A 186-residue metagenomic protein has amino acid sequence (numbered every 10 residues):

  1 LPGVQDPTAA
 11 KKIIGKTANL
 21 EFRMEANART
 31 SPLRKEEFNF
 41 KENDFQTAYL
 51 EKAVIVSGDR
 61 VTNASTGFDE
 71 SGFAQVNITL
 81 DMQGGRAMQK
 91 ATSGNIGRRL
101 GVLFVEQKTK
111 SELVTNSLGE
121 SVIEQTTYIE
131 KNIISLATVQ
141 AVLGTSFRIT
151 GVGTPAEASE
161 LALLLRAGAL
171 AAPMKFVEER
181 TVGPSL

Functional and structural regions predicted by a protein language model:
L1-T138, F147: Non-transmembrane, solvent-exposed regions of membrane trafficking/translocation machinery
P7-I14, A158-A162, G183: Extracytoplasmic/secreted envelope proteins and their assembly/folding machinery, especially bacterial periplasmic
L143-E179: Extended, hydrophilic extramembrane loops/domains of integral membrane proteins
E179-L186: Conserved structured catalytic cores and adjacent interaction surfaces of nucleotide-binding/hydrolyzing enzymes
